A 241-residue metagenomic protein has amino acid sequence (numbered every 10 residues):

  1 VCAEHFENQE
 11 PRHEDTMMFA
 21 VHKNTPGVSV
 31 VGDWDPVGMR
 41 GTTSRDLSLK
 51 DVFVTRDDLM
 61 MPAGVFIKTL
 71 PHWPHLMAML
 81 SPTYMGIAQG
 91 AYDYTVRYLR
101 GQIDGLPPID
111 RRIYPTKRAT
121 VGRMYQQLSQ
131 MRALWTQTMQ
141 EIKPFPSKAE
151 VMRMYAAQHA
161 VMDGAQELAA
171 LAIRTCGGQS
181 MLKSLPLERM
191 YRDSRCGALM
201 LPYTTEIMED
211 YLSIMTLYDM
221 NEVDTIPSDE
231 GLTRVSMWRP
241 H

Functional and structural regions predicted by a protein language model:
V1-S29: A short core secondary-structure module
W34-S129: Glycine-rich beta->alpha junctions and the first turn(s) of the following alpha-helix
G86, A119-S129, Y155, H159-Q166 (+2 more regions): Generic structural signal for well-ordered, non-transmembrane alpha-helical segments in soluble/cytosolic regions
R97-L99, L134-Q137, Q166-E167: Extended, amphipathic, non-transmembrane alpha-helical segments
D104-P108, P146-E150, S184: Flexible, glycine/charged-enriched surface loops at secondary-structure junctions
S129-A160, I173-M181: C-terminal helix-coil-helix/basic helical segment that borders enzyme active sites and/or dimer interfaces and provides
G178-H241: Glycine-rich phosphate/cofactor-binding loops in nucleotide/flavin-utilizing enzymes
